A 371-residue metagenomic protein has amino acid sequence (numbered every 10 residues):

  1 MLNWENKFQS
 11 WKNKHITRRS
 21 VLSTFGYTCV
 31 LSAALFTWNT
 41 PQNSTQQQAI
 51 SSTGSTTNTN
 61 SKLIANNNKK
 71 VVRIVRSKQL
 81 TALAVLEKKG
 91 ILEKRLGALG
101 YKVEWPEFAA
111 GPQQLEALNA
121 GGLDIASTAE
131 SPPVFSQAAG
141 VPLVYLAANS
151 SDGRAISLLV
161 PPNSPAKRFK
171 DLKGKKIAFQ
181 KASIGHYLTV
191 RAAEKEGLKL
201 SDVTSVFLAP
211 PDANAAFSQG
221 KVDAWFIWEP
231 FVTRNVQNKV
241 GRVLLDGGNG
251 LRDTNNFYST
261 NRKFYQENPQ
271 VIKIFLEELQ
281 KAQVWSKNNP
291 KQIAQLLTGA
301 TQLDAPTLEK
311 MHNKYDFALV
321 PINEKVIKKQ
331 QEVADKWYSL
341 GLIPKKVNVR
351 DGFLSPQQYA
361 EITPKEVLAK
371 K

Functional and structural regions predicted by a protein language model:
M1-I16, T24-A34: N-terminal secretory signal peptides
F36-Q47: Bacterial lipoprotein signal-peptidase II cleavage site
Q48-L198, T204-F207, D223-F226, R252: Short, glycine-/small- and polar/acidic-enriched structural segments that line small-molecule recognition paths
L83, D152-L158, G241-R242, T254-Y258 (+2 more regions): Small-molecule pocket liners
G90, K94, E116, A120 (+14 more regions): Solvent-exposed, polar/charged alpha-helical surfaces in well-ordered, non-transmembrane soluble domains, broadly
S131, S205-V206, P211-G299: Pocket-lining segment of extracytoplasmic ligand-binding domains
Q266-P344: Secondary-structure end/capping motifs
D335-K371: Conserved C-terminal helix/tail region of periplasmic/extracytoplasmic solute-binding proteins
